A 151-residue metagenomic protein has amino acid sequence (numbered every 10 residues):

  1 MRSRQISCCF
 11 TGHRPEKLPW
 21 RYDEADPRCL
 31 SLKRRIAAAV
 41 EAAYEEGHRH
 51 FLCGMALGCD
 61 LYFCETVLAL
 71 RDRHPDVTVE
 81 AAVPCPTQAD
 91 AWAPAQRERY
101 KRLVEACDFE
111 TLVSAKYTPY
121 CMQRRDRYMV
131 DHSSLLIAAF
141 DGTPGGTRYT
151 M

Functional and structural regions predicted by a protein language model:
M1-M151: Acidic/glycine-enriched connector segments
